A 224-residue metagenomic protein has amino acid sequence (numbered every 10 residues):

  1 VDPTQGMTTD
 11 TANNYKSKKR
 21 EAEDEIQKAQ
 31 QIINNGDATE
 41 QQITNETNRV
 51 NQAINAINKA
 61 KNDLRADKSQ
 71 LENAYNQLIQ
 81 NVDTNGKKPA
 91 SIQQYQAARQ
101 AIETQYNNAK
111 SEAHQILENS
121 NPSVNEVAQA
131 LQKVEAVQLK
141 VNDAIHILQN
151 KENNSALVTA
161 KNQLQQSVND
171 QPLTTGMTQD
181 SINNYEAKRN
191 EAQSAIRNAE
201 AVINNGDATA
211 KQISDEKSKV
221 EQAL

Functional and structural regions predicted by a protein language model:
V1-I33, K61-L117, I147-I203: Amphipathic, heptad-repeat alpha-helical segments
E23-D63, K110-Q149, I196-L224: Charged, amphipathic alpha-helical scaffolding segments
